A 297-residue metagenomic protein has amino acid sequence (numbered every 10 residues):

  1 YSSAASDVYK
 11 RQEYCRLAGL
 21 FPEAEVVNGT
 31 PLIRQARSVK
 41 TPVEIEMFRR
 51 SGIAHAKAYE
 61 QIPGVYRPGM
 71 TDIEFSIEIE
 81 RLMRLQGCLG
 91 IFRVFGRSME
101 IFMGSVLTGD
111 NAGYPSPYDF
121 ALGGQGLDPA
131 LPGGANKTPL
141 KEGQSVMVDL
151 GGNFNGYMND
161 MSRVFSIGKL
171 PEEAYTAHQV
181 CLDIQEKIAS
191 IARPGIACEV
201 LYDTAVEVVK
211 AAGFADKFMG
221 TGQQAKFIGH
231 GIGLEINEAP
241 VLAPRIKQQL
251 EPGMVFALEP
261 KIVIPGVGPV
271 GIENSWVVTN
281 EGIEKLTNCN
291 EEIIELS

Functional and structural regions predicted by a protein language model:
Y1-A5, Y9: Single conserved hydrophobic/aromatic residue that forms the stacking wall/gate of nucleotide- or nucleobase-binding
R11-P22: Short, aromatic/basic amphipathic alpha-helical patches
L20, A24-V43: A short, charged helix-loop
P42, D183-R193: Amphipathic alpha-helix from the class-I
H55-Q144, I191-G233: Active-site cores enriched in adjacent His and Asp/Glu residues with nearby glycine-rich loops that coordinate divalent
P139-E186, L234-S297: Charged, cofactor-coupling segments
